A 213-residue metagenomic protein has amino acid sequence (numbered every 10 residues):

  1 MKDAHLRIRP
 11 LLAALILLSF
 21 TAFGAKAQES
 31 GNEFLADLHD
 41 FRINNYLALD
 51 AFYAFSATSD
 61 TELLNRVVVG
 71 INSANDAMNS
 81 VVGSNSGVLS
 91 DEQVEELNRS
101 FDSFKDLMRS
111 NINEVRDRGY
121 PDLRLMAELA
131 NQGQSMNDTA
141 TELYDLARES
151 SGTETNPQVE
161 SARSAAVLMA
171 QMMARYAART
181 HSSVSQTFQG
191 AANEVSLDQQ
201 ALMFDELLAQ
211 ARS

Functional and structural regions predicted by a protein language model:
K2-L12: Bacterial N-terminal signal peptides that target proteins for export
A13-T21: Bacterial N-terminal signal peptides
F23-A27: Sec/Tat signal peptide C-region and signal peptidase I cleavage site
Q28-E29, D50-A54, D145-E149: Short, charged/polar, low-complexity loop and linker segments that flank or interrupt alpha-helical bundles
E33-E62, V69-N72, F104-R109, E154-S185: N-terminal extracytoplasmic segments of bacterial inner-membrane proteins
L35, T61, D91, L123 (+1 more regions): Charge-dense, low-complexity intrinsically disordered segments
N65-E128, Q132-S135, T139-E142, D198-S213: Heptad-repeat alpha-helical coiled-coil/4-helix-bundle sensor or tether segments in soluble regions
R118-S213: Extended amphipathic alpha-helical interaction segments
